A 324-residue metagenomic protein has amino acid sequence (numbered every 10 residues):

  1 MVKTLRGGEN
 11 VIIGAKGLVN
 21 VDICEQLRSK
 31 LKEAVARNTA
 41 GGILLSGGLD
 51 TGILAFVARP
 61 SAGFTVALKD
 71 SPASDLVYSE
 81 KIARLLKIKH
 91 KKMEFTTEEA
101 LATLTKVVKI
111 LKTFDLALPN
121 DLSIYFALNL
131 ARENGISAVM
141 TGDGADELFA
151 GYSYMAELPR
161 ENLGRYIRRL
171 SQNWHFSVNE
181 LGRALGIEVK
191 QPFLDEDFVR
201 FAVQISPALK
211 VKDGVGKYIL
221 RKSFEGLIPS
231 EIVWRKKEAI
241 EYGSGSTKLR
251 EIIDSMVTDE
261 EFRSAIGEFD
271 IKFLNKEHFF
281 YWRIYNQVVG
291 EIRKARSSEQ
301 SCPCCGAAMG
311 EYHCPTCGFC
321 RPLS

Functional and structural regions predicted by a protein language model:
M1-L18: N-terminal segments that mediate ammonia production and transfer in glutamine-dependent amidotransferase systems
T4-R6, V233-R235, A295: A generic structural signal for short, non-catalytic loop/turn and secondary-structure boundary residues
G8-E9, T247, Y285: Tryptophan-centered motif/residue detector
L18-L227, I271, H278, W282-R283 (+1 more regions): ATP-dependent adenylate-handling active sites, centered on carboxylate activation for C-N bond formation
S230-Y281: PAPS-dependent sulfotransferase catalytic core
